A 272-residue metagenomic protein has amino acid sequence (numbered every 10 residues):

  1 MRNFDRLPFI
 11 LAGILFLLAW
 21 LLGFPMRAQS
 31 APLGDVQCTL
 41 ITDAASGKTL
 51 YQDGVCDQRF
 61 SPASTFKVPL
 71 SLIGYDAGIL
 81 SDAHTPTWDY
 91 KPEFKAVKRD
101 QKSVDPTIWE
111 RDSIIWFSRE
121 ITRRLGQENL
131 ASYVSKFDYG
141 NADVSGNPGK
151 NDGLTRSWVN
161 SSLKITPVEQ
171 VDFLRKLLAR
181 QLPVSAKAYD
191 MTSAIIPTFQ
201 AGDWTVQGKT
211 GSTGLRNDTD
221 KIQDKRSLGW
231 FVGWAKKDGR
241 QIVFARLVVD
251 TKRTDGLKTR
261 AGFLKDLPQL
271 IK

Functional and structural regions predicted by a protein language model:
R2-I14: Bacterial N-terminal signal peptides that target proteins for export
A12-G23: Bacterial N-terminal signal peptides
G23-S61, D266, L270: Beta-lactamase-like hydrolase cores
L33, V55-R59, R123-E128, L178-K272: Structured C-terminal helix/loop/strand segments within mature extracytoplasmic catalytic/sensor domains
Q52-D57, K102-S103, R111-S118, G149-W158 (+1 more regions): Flexible glycine/proline-enriched surface loops and loop-helix/loop-strand junctions
F60-H84, W109, Q170, F244: Active-site SXXK
D76-K91, V184-Y189: Short, well-structured active-site flanking segments
K98, P106, E120-A179: Mid-domain, small-residue-enriched loop/turn segments at the edges of structured enzyme/sensor domains
